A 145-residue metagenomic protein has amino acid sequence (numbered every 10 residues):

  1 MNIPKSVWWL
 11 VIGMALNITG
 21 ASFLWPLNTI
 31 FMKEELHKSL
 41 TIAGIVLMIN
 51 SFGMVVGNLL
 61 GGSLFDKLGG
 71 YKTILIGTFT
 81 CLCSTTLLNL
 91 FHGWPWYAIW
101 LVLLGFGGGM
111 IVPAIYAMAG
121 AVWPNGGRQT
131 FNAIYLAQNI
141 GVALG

Functional and structural regions predicted by a protein language model:
K5-S51: Helix-loop boundary and gating motifs at the non-cytosolic
S51-L59, V142-A143: Residue-level signature of mid-helix packing/kink "hotspots" within the transmembrane helices of 12-pass Major
G57-G69: Helix-to-loop junctions at the C-terminal end of transmembrane segments in multipass secondary transporters
K67-T78: Cytoplasmic membrane-interface "Motif A"-like loop-to-helix N-cap segments of 12-TM Major Facilitator Superfamily
F79-H92: C-terminal ends and interior cores of transmembrane alpha-helices in multi-pass membrane transporters/permeases
S84, P95-L103: Paired small-residue
M110-W123: Intracellular juxtamembrane helix-capping segments at the cytosolic ends of symmetry-related transmembrane helices
N132-G145: Glycine-rich segments within core transmembrane alpha-helices of 12-TM secondary carriers
